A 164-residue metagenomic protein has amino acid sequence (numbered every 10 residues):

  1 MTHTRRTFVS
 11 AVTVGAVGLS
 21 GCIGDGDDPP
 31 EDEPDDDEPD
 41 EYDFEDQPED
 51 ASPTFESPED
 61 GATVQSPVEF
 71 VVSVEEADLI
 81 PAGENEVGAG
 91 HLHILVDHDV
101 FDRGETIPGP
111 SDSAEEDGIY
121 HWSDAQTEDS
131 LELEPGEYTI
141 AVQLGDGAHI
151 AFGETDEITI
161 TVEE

Functional and structural regions predicted by a protein language model:
M1-A89, H98-E164: Terminal disorder- and signal-encoded targeting elements
I94-V96: Conserved aromatic beta-strand anchor motif in extracellular beta-sandwich/beta-rich domains
